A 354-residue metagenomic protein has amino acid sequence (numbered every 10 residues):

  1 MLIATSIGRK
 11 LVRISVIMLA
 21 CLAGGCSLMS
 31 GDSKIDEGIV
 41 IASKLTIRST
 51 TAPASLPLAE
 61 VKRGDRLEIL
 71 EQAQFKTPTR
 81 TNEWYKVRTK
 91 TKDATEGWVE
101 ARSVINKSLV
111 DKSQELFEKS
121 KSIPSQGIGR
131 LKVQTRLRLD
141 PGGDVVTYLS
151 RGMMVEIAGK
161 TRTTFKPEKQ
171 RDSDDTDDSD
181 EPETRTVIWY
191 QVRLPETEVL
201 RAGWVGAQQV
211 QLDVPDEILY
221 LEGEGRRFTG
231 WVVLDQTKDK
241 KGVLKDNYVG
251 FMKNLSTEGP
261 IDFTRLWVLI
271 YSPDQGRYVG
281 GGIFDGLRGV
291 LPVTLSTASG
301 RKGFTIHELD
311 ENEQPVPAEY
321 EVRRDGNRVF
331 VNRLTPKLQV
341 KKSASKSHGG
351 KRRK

Functional and structural regions predicted by a protein language model:
L2-S15: Bacterial N-terminal signal peptides that target proteins for export
G24-G25: C-terminal motif of bacterial Sec signal peptides marking the signal peptidase cleavage site
L28-I35, T81-G129, D174-K241, I270-G286 (+1 more regions): Boundary regions of SH3-family modules and the immediately adjacent low-complexity/disordered segments in eukaryotic
D32-K34, V40-R80, K119-E183, Y220-L221 (+1 more regions): Beta-loop motif signature
R80, R185, G259-F263: Short, solvent-exposed loop/turn segments at conserved positions within beta-propeller repeat blades
M154-K160, D177-E183, L200, P215-I218 (+2 more regions): Acidic, small-residue rich beta-repeat scaffolds with periodic aromatic anchors
L234-L244, T294-S299: Structural signature of eukaryotic scaffold interfaces centered on beta-propeller domains
D246-G259, R301-D310: Short beta-strand elements that form the blades of beta-propeller/WD-repeat-like and other beta-sheet-rich scaffold
